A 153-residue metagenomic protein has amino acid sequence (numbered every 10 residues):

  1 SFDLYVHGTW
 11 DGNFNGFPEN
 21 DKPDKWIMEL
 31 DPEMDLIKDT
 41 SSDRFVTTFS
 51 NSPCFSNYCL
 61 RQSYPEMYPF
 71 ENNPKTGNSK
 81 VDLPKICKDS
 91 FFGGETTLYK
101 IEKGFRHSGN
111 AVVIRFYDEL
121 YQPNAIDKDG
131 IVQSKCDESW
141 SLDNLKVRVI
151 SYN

Functional and structural regions predicted by a protein language model:
S1-F2, V6-T9, S108-V113: Extended extracellular/luminal ectodomain segments enriched in beta-structured repeat modules
F2, P18, V132-S134: Alpha-helical protein-protein interaction elements
Y5-H7, E29-E33, S50, Y117 (+1 more regions): Predominantly extracellular/luminal cell-surface or secreted proteins
Y5-K22, C54, Q122-A125: Extended, low-complexity, turn-rich repeat/linker tracts enriched in Gly/Pro/Ser/Thr and Asp/Glu that occur
D11-L30, D137-S141: Short coil-to-beta strand junction motifs in C2/discoidin
G12-G16, L36, R148: A generic structural micro-environment signature that highlights single residues at secondary-structure boundaries
E19-V81: Extracellular ligand-binding interfaces
S56-N57, R61-Y152: Terminal, low-complexity interaction segments
